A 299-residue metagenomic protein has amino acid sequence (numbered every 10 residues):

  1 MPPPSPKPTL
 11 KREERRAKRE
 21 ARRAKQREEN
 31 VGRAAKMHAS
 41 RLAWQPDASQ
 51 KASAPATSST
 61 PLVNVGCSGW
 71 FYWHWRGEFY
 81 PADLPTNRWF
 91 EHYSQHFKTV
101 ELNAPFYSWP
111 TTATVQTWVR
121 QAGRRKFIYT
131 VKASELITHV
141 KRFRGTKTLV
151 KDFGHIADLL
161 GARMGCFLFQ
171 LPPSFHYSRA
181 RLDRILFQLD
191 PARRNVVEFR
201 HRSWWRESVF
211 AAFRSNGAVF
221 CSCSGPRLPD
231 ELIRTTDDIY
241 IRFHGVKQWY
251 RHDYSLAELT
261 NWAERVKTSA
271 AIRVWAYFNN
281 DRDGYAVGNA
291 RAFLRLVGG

Functional and structural regions predicted by a protein language model:
M1-G299: Residues lining hydrophobic/aromatic ligand-binding pockets adjacent to catalytic sites
